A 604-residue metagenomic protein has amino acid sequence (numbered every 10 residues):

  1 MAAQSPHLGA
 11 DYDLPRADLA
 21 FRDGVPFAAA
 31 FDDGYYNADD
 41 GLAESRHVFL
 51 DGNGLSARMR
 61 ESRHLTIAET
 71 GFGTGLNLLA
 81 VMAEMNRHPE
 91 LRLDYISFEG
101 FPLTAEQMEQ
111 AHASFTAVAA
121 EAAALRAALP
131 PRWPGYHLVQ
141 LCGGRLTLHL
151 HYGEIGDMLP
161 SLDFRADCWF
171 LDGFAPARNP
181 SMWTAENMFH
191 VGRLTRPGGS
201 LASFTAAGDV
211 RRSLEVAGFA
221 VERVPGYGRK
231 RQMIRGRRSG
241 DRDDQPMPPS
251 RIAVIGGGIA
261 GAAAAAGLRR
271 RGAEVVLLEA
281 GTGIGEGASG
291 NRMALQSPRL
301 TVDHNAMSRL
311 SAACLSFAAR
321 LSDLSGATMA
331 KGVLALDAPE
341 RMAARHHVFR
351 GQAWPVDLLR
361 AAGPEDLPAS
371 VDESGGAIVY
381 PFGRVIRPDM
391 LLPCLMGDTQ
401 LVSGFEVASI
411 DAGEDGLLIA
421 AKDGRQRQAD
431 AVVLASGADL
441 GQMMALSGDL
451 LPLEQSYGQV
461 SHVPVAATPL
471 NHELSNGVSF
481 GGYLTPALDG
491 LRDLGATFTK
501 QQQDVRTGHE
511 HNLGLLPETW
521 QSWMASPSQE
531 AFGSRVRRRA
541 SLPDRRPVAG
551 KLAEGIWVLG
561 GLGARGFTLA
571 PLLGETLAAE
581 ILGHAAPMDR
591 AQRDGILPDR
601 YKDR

Functional and structural regions predicted by a protein language model:
M1-L65, M82-T116, D599-R600: Rossmann-like AdoMet
R58-A166: The AdoMet/dcAdoMet-binding core of the Class I SAM-like
T184-P197: A short glycine-rich, Lys/Arg-flanked "PGG" loop and its adjoining helix->strand segment in the class I
A202, N305-C314, R341, A377-C394 (+3 more regions): Short beta-strand to alpha-helix junction loop
R235, D241-M247, A253-R271, A280 (+6 more regions): Active-site substrate-recognition segment that forms the wall of the catalytic cavity or substrate channel
M293-S370, S374: Dinucleotide-binding Rossmann-like beta1-alpha1 core, especially the glycine-rich loop that anchors the ADP
I378-L417, A421, R427, A431 (+2 more regions): Helical element adjacent to the flavin cofactor pocket in flavoenzyme catalytic cores
S528-R604: C-terminal catalytic lobe of FAD-dependent flavoproteins
